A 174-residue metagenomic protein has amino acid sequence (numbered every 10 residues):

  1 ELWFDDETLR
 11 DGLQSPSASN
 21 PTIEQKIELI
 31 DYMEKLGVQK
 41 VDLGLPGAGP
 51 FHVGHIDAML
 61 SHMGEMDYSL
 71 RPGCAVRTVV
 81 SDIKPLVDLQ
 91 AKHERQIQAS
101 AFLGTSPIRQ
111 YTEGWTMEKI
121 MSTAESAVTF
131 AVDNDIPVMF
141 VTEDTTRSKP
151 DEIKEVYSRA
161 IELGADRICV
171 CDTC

Functional and structural regions predicted by a protein language model:
L2-F4, D11, S15-V41, I56-D67 (+1 more regions): Alpha/beta enzyme core
V38-P46, L70-G73: Divalent metal-dependent hydrolysis catalytic cores, especially in the metallo-beta-lactamase
P46-P50, T145-R147: Gly/Ser/Thr-rich loops at beta-strand to alpha-helix junctions that form or flank small-molecule/cofactor-binding
C74-T78: Active-site nucleophile and cofactor-binding loops and adjacent substrate-binding regions of central metabolic enzymes
